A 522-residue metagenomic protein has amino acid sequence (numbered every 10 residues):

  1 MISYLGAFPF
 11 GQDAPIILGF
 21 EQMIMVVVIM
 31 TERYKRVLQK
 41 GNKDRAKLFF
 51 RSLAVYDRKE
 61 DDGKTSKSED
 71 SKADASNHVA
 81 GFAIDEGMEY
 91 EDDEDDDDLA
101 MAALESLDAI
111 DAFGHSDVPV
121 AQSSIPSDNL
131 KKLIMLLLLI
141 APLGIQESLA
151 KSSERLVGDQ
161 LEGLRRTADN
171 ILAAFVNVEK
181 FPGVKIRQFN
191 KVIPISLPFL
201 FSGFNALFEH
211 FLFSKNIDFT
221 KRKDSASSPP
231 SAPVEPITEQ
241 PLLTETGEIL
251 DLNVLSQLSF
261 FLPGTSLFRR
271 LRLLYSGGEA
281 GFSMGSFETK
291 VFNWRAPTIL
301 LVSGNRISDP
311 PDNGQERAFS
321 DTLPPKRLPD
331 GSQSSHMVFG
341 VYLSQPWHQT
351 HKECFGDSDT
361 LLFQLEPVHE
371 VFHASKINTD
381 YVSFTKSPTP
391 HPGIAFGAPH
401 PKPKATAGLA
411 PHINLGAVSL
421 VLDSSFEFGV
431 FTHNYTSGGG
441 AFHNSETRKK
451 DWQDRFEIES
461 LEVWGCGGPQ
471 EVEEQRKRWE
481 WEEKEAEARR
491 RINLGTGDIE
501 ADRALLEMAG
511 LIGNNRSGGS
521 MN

Functional and structural regions predicted by a protein language model:
S3, F8-F10, Q22-Y34, R45-N522: Phosphate-recognition beta-domain surfaces
Q12-G19: Helix-start/N-cap signature of alpha-helical segments
L38-G41: HEAT/armadillo-like alpha-solenoid scaffolds in large eukaryotic assembly and transport factors
